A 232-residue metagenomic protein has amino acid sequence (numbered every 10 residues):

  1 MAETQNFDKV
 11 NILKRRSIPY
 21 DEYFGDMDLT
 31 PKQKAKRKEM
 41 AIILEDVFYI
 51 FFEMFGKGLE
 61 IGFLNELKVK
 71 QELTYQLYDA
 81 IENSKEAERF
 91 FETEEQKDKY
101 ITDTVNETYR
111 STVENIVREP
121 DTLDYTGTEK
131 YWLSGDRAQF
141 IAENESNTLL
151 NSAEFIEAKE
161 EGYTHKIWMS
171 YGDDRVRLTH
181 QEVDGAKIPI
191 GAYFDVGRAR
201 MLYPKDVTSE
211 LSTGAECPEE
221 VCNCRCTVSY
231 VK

Functional and structural regions predicted by a protein language model:
M1-E157, E161-G162, T213-E216, S229-K232: N-terminal leader/targeting and assembly helices and adjacent pre-domain segments
D136-K232: Acidic, glycine-rich two-metal-ion catalytic cores of nucleic acid-processing enzymes
